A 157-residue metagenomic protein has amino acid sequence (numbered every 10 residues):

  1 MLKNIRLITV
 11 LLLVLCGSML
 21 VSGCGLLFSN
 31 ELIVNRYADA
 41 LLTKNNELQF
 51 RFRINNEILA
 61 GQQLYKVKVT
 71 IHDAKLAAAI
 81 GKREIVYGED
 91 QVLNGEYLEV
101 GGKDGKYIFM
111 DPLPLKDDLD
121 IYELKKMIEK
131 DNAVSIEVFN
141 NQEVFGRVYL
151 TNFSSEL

Functional and structural regions predicted by a protein language model:
M1-L26: Sec-dependent bacterial lipoprotein signal peptides
L2, A60-L64, E123: Short, charge-rich amphipathic segments
C16, V92-G95, Y149: Short, low-complexity, intrinsically disordered N-terminal segments
S22-Q91: N-terminal export/targeting and maturation segments
L42-N46, L59-G61, K103, F109 (+1 more regions): Solvent-exposed loop and beta-edge segments used for protein-protein assembly and interaction
G81-I121: Extended, solvent-exposed segments with strong compositional bias
M110-V144: Internal, hydrophobic beta-strand segments that form the core of beta-sheet-rich folds
Q142-L157: Short beta-strand elements
